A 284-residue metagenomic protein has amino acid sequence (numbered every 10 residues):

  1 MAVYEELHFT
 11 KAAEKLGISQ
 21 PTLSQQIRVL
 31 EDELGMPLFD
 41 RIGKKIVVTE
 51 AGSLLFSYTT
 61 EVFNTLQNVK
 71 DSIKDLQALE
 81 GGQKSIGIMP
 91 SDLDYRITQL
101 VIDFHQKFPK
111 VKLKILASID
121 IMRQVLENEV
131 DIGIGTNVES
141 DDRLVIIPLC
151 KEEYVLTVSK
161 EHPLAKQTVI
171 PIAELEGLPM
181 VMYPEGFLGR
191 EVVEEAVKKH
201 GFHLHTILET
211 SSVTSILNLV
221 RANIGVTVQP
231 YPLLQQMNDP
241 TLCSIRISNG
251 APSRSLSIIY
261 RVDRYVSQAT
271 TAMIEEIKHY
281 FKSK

Functional and structural regions predicted by a protein language model:
M1-P21: Short helix-boundary/capping micro-motifs
E31-V48: A short LG(V/I)-centered, amphipathic sequence patch enriched for acidic residue(s) preceding the LG motif
A78, D141-M180: Flexible hinge/capping segments at coil-to-helix
G82-D141, T210: Central regulatory/effector-binding core of bacterial HTH transcription factors
D92, I119-M122, L126-V130, G135-T136 (+1 more regions): Hydrophobic hinge/microswitch elements
R96, C243-K284: A late-sequence structural motif
D142-E153, T214-D263: Beta-alpha-beta core module
P179-H200, V266-E275, F281-K284: Secondary-structure junction motif
